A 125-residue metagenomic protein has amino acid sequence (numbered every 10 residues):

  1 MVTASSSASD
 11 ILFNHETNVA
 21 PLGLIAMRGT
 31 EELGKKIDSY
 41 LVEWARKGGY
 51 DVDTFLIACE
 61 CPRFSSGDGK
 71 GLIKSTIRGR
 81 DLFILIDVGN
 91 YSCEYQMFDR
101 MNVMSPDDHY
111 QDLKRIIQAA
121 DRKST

Functional and structural regions predicted by a protein language model:
M1-S124: PRPP-associated nucleotide enzymes
